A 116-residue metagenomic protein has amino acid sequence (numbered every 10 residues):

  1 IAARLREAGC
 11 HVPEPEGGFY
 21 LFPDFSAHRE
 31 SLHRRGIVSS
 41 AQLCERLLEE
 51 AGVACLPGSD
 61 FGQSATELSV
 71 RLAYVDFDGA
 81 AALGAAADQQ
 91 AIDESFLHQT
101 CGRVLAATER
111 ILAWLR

Functional and structural regions predicted by a protein language model:
I1-V12: Conserved PLP-dependent catalytic core of the aminotransferase class-I/II
R6, P15, L47-E49: Short, structurally constrained coil/turn elements that cap an alpha-helix or connect an alpha-helix to the following
G9, G18-Y20, G52, S69: Extracellular structured ligand-interaction cores
H11-E14, C55-P57: Acidic/polar loop patches that form or flank catalytic/metal-binding clefts of enzymes that bind anionic ligands
V12-S31: Conserved glycine-rich beta-strand-loop-beta hairpin in the small C-terminal domain of fold type I
G17, S59-D60: Proline- and acidic/polar-enriched loop/turn elements at helix boundaries
L32-I37, Q42, R46-C55, F61-R116: PLP-dependent enzyme catalytic core of the Aspartate aminotransferase-like
